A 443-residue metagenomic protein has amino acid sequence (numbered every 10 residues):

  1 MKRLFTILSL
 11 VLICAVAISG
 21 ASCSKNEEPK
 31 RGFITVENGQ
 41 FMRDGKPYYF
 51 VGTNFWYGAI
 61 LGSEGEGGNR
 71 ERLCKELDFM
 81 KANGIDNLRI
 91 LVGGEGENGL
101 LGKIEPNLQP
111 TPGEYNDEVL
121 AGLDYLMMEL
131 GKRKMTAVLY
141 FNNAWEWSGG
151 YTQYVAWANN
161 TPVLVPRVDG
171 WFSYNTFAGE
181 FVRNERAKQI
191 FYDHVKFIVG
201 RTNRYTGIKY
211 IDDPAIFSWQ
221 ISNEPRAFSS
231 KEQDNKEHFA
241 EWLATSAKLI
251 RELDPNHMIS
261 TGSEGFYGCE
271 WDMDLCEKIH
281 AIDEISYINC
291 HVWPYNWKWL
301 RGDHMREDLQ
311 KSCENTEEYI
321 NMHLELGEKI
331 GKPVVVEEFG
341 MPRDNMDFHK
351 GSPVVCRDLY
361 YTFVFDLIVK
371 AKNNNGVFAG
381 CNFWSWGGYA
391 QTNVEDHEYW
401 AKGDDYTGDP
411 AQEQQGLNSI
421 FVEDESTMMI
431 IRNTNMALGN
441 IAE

Functional and structural regions predicted by a protein language model:
M1-S9: Bacterial N-terminal signal peptides that target proteins for export
L10-V16: Sec-dependent N-terminal signal peptides of Gram-positive bacterial secreted proteins and lipoproteins
S19-S22: C-terminal motif of bacterial Sec signal peptides marking the signal peptidase cleavage site
S24-E27: Bacterial lipoprotein signal-peptidase II cleavage site
P29-L300, E307-P333, F339-A442: Active-site mouth of glycoside hydrolases
